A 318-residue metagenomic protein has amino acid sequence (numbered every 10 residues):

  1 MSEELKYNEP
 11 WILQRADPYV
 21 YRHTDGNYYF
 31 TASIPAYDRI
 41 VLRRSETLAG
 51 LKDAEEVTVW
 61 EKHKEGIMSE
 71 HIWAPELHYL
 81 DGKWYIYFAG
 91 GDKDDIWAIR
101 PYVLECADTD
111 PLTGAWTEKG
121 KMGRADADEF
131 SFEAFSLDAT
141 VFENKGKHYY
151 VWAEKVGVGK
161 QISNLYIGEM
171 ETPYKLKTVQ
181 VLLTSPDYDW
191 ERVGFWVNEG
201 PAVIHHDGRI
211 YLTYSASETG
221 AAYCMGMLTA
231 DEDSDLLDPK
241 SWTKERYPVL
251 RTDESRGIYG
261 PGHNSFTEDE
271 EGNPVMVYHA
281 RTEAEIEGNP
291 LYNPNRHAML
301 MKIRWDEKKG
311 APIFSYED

Functional and structural regions predicted by a protein language model:
M1-D318: Carbohydrate-active catalytic/glycan-binding domains of CAZyme proteins, especially the secreted or lumenal ectodomains
